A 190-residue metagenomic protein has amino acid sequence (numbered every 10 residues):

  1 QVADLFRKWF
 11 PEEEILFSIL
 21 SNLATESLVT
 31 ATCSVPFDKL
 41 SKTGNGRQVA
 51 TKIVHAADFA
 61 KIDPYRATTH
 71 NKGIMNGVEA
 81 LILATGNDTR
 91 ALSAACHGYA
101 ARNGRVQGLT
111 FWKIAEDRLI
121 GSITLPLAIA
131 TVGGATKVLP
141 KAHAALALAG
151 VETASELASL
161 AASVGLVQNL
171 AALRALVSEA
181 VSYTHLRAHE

Functional and structural regions predicted by a protein language model:
V2-V138: Glycine-rich anion/phosphate-binding loop at the beta-strand->alpha-helix junction
W9, T89, V138-A144, E156-L157 (+1 more regions): Long amphipathic alpha-helical segments
A56-K61, A144-E152: Short amphipathic alpha-helical segments and their helix-coil junctions
L127-A130, H143-L146, A154-S159, L176-V177: Short beta-alpha connecting loops at secondary-structure transitions that line or flank enzyme active sites
V164-Q168: Long, repeat-rich segments with strong aromatic
T184-H189: Conserved small/polar residues in nucleotide/adenosyl-binding loops
